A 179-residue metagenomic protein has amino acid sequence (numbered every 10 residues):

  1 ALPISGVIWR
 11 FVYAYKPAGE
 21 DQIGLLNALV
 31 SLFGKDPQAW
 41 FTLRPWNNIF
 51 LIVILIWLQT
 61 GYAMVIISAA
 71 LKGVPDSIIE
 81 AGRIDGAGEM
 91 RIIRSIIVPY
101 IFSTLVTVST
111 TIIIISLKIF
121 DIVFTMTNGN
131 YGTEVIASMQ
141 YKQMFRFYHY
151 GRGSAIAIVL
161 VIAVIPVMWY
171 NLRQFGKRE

Functional and structural regions predicted by a protein language model:
A1-E179: A structural signal for multi-pass alpha-helical bundles of membrane permease subunits that mediate small-molecule
